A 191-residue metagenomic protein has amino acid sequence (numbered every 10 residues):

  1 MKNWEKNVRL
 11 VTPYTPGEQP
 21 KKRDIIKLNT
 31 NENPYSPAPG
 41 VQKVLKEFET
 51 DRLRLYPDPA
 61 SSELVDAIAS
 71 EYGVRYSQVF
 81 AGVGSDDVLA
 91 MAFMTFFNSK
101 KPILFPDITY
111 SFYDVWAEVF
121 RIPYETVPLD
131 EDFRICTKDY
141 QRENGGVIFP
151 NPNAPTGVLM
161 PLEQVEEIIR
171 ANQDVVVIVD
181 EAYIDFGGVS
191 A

Functional and structural regions predicted by a protein language model:
M1-L55, E143: N-terminal "arm"/small-domain region of PLP-dependent enzymes with the aminotransferase-like
N7, E49, F105-P106, V176: Short linear sequence motifs
I26, G145-G146, V175-V176: The start of beta-strands in P-loop NTPase/AAA+ ATPase cores
N31-N33, N153, D174: Intrinsic disorder/low-complexity detector
L53-N172, Y183-A191: Conserved core of the PLP fold type I
V177-A182: Short beta-strand/loop segment that forms part of the nucleotide-sugar
